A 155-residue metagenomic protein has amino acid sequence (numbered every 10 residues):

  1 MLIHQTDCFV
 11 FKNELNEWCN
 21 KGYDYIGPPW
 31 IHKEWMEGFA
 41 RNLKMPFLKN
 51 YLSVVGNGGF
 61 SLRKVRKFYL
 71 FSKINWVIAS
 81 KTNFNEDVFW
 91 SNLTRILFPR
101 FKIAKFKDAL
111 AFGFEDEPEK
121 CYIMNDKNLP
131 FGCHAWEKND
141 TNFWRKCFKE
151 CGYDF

Functional and structural regions predicted by a protein language model:
M1: Short aromatic/hydrophobic "clamp" motif used to bind/position activated sugar donors
H4-Q5: Active-site acidic Asp-centered loop
C8-F47: Conserved donor-nucleotide/metal-binding helix-loop-beta segment in metal-dependent transferases, i.e., the alpha-helix
N50-F155: Catalytic core and acceptor-binding pocket of nucleotide-sugar-dependent glycosyltransferases
